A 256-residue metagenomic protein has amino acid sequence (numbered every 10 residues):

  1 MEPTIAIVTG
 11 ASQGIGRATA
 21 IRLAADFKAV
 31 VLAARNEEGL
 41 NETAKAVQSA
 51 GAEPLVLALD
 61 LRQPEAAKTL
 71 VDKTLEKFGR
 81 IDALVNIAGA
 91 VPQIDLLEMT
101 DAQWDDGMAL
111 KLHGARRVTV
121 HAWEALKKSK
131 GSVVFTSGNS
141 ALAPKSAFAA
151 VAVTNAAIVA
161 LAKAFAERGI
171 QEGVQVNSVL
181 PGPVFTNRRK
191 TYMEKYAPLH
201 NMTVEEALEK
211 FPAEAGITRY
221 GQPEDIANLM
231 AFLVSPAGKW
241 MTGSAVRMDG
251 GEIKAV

Functional and structural regions predicted by a protein language model:
S12-Q13: Conserved glycine-rich cofactor-binding loop
F27-E42: Conserved glycine-rich Rossmann-like NAD(P)H-binding loop of the short-chain dehydrogenase/reductase
D95-L96, Q103-M108, F211: Substrate-binding pocket helix/loop in short-chain dehydrogenase/reductase
E124, E167-R168, K239: Alpha-helical segment proximal to the catalytic Tyr-Lys
S132-I158, A162-Q171, P183-V184: Catalytic loop of short-chain dehydrogenase/reductase
A143, A231, G238, T242-V256: Short C-terminal tail/terminal secondary-structure segment of NAD(P)H-dependent dehydrogenase/reductase domains
I170, Q175, M241-G243: Short, small/polar-rich loop/turn modules that mediate ligand/substrate recognition or access, typified
